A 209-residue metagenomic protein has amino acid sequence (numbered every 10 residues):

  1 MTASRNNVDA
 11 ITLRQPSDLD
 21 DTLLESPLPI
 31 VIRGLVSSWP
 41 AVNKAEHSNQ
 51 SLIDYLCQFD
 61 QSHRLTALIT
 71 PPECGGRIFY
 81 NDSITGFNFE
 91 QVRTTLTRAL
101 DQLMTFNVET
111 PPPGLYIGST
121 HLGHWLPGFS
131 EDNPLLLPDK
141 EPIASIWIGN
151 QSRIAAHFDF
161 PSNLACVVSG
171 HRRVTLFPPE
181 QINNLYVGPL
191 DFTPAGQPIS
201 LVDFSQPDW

Functional and structural regions predicted by a protein language model:
M1-W209: N-terminal accessory scaffold of Fe(II)-dependent oxygenases
